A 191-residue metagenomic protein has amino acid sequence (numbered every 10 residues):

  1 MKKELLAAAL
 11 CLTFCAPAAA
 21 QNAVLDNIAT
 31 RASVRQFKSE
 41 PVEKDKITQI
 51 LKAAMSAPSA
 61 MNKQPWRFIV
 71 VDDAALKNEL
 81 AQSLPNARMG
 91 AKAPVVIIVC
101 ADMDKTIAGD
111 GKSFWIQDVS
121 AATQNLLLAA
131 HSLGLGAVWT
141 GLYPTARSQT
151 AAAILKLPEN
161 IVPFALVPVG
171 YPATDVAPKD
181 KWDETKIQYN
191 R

Functional and structural regions predicted by a protein language model:
M1-L6: Bacterial N-terminal signal peptides that target proteins for export
A7-C15: Bacterial N-terminal signal peptides
A18-R191: Acidic, surface-exposed loops and disordered segments
